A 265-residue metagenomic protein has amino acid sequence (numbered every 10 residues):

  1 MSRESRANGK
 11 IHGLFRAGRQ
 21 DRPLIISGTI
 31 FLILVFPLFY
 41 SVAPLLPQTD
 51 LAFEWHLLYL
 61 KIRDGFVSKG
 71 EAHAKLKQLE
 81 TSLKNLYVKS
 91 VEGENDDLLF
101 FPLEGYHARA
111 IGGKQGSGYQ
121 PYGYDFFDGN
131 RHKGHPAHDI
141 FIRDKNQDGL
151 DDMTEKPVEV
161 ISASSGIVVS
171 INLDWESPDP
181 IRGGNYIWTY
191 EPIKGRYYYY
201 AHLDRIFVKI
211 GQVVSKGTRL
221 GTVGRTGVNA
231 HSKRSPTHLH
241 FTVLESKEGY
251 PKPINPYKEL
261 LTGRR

Functional and structural regions predicted by a protein language model:
S2-R3, R19-S27: Short, low-complexity intrinsically disordered segments enriched in A/P/G/S/L with frequent Arg, especially at protein
G28-L38: Hydrophobic membrane-insertion alpha-helices, especially the h-region of bacterial N-terminal signal peptides
L38-E159, L260-R265: Polar/charged, compositionally biased leader and regulatory segments
D50-L79, I210-T218, T222-R225, H231-R265: Acidic, glycine-rich catalytic/binding loops that coordinate metals and/or anionic ligands
G129, G149-D152, E176-I181, A230-S235: Short consensus segments that form the blades of beta-propeller domains, in both extracellular/periplasmic
T154-P157, S162-D204, T237-H238: Zn2+-dependent peptidoglycan hydrolase active-site motif and core
E159-I171, V208-V223: Short, well-structured beta-strand-loop connectors
